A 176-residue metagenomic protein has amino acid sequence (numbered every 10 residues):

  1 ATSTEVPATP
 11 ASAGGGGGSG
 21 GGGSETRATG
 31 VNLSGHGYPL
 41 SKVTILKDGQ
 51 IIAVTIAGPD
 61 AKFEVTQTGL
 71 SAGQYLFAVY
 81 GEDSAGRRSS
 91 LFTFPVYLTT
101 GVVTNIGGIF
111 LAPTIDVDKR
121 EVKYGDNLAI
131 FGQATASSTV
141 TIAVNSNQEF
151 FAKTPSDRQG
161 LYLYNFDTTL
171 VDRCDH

Functional and structural regions predicted by a protein language model:
A1-H176: Ser/Thr-rich low-complexity repeats and stalk/linker segments
